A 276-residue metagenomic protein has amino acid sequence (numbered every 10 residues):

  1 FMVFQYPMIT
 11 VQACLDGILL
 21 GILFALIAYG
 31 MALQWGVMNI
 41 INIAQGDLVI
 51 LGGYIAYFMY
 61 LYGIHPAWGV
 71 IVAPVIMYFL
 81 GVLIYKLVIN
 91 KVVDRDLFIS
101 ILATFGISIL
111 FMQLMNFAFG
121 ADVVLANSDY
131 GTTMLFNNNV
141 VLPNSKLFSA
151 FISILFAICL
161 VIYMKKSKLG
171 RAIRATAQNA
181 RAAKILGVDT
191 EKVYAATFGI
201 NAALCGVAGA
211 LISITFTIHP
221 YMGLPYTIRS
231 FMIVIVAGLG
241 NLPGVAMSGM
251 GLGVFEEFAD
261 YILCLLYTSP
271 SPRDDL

Functional and structural regions predicted by a protein language model:
F1-L26, I55, P66-A67, R95-S100 (+3 more regions): Membrane-interfacial amphipathic/re-entrant helices at transmembrane-helix boundaries
F4-G17, Y163-K168, Y194-V236, G240 (+1 more regions): Inter-helical junctions in multi-pass inner-membrane proteins, predominant in energy-converting antiporter-like
L15, G36-L83, L87: Membrane-embedded helix boundary and interhelical linker motif in transport proteins
L20, V141-I218, V245-M247: Helix-loop-helix "hairpin" substructures at the membrane interface of multi-pass membrane proteins
I22, M31-G53, D94-I99, L169-A172 (+5 more regions): Short, non-helical or kinked segments that cap or interrupt transmembrane helices
I64-I107, L114, M247-L252: Alpha-helical transmembrane segments within multi-pass membrane transporters and channels
F105, I109-N138, D260-L266: Extracellular/periplasmic helix-loop junction at the C-terminal end of a transmembrane helix in multi-pass membrane
Y267-P272: Conserved small/polar residues in nucleotide/adenosyl-binding loops
